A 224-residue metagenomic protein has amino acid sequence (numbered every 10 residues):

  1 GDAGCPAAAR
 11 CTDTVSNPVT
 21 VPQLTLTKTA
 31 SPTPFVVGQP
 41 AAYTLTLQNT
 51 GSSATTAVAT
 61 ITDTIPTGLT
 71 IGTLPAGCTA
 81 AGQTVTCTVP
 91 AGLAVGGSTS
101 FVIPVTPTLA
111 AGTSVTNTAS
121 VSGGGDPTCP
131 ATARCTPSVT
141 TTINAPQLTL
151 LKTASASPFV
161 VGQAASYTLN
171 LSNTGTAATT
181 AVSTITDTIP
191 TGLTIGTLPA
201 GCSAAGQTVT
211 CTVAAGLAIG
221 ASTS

Functional and structural regions predicted by a protein language model:
G1-S224: Exported/extracytosolic protein signature
